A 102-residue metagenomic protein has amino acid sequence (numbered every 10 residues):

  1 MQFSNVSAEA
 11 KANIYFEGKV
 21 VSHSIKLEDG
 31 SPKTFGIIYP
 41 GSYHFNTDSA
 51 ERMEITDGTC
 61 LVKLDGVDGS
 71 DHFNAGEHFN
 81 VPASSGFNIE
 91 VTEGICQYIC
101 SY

Functional and structural regions predicted by a protein language model:
M1-S31: A short, N-terminal "cap"/entry segment at the start of jelly-roll beta-barrel domains of the cupin/DSBH fold
F16, Y43-F45, K63: Short loop/turn motifs at secondary-structure junctions and domain boundaries
K26-D48, A75, N80-A83: Conserved short histidine dyad/triad with adjacent acidic residue
D29, G66, V91-E93: A generic beta-sheet turn/junction motif
S49-K63: Glycine- and acidic-residue-biased ligand/ion/polar-headgroup-sensing regions
P82-Y102: Ligand-binding loop in jelly-roll beta-barrel domains
